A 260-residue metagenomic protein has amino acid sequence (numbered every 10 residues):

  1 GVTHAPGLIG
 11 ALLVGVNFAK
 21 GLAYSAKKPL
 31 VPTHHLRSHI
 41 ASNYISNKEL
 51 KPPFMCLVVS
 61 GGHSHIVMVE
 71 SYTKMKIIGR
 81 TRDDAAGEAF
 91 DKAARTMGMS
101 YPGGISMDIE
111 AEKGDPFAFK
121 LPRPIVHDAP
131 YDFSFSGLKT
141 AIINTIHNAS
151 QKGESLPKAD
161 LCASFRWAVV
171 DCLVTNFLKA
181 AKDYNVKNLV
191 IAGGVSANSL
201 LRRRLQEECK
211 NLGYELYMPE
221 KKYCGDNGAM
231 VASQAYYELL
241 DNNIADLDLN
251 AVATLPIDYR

Functional and structural regions predicted by a protein language model:
G1-A19, Y24: Short beta-strand-loop/turn "lid" adjacent to the catalytic site in phosphate-handling enzymes
G1-T3, Y184-S196, Y217-E220: Short glycine-rich phosphate-binding loop at a beta-alpha junction
F18-T33, L212: Nucleotide and nucleotide-moiety/phosphate-recognizing core
P32-T33, L189, Q206-M230: Conserved phosphate-binding/catalytic loops in two-lobed NTP-binding clefts
T33-M55, Q234: Conserved phosphate-binding catalytic cores of ATP/NTP-utilizing and phosphoryl-transfer enzymes
H34-R37, K48, E70-D115, K139-A149: Glycine-rich phosphate-binding loop plus the immediately following alpha-helix
H39-A41, P219-Y259: Glycine-rich phosphate-binding/hydrolytic loop that grips phosphoryl groups
I109-L189, N198-L212, E238-N242, Y259-R260: A contiguous, well-structured pocket-lining segment that forms one wall/lid of small-molecule binding clefts in soluble
